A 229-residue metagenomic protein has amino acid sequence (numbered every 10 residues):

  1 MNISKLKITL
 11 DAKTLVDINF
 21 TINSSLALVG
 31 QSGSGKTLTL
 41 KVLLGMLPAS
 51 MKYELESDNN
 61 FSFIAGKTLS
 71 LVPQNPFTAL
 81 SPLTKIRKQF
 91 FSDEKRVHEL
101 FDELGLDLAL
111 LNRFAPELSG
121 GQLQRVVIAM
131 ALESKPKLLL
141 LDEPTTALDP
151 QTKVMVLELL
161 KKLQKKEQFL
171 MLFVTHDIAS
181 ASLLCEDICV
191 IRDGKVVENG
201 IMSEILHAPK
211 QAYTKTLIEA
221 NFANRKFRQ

Functional and structural regions predicted by a protein language model:
F114-L118, Q122: Conserved ABC ATPase signature
L139-D142: Catalytic Walker B motif of ABC-type/P-loop ATPase nucleotide-binding domains
T175-H176: H-loop/switch region of ABC-family ATPase nucleotide-binding domains
A181-L183: A short, surface-exposed alpha-helical micro-motif characterized by mixed small hydrophobic and charged/polar residues
N199-G200: ABC ATPase "signature
L206-Q229: C-terminal boundary and immediately downstream tail of ABC-type ATPase nucleotide-binding domains
